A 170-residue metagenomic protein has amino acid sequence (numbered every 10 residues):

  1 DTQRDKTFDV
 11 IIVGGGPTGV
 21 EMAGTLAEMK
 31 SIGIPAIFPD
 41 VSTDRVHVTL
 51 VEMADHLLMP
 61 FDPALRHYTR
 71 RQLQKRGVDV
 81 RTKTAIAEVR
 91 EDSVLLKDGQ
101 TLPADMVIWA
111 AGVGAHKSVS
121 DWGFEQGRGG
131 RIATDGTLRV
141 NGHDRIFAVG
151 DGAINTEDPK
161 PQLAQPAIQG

Functional and structural regions predicted by a protein language model:
D1, D92-L95, T101-Q169: FAD-site-proximal beta/loop scaffold in flavoenzymes
D1-V13, I108: FAD-binding core/adjacent interface of flavoenzyme oxidoreductases
T2, D40-V41, I86, L138-R139: Short secondary-structure boundary/capping segments
T7-V10, T25-T84: Rossmann-like dinucleotide-binding cores of NAD(P)H-dependent redox enzymes
G15, M53, D151: Cofactor-binding loop segments of dinucleotide-utilizing enzymes, especially the Rossmann-like FAD- and NAD(P)+-binding
G19-V20: N-terminal Rossmann-fold NAD(P) dinucleotide-binding loop
L58, A87, W109: Nucleotide phosphate-binding site architecture
T82-S93: A conserved short coil-to-beta-strand element within the FAD-binding core of flavoproteins
